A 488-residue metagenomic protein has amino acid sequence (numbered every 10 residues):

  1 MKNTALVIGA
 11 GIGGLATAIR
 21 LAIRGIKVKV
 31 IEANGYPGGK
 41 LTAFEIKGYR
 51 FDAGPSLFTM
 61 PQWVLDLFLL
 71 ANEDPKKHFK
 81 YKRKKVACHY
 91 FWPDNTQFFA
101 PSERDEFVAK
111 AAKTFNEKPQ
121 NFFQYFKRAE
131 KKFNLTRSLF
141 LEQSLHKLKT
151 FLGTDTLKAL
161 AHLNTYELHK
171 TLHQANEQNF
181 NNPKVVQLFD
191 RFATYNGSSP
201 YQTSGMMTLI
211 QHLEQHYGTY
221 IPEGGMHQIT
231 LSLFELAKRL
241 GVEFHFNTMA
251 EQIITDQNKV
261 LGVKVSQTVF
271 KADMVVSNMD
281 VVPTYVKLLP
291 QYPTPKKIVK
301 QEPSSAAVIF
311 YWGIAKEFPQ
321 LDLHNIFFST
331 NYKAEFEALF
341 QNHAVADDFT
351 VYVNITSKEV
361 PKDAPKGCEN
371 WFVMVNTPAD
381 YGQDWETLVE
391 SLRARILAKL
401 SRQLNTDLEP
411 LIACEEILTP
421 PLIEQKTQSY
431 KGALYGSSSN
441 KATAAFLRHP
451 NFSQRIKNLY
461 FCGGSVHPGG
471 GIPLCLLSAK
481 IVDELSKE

Functional and structural regions predicted by a protein language model:
K2-R137: N-terminal glycine-rich phosphate/pyrophosphate-binding loop and immediately adjacent elements
P55, G464-S486: A conserved FAD-binding loop/helix module that cradles the flavin
P93-T203: Rossmann-like flavin
L163-L172, E214-E235, D384-L392: Short beta-strand to alpha-helix junction loop
N182-N196, A346-Y352, T406-P468: A glycine-rich dinucleotide-binding beta-alpha-beta segment and adjacent secondary-structure elements that constitute
L209-V260: Helical element adjacent to the flavin cofactor pocket in flavoenzyme catalytic cores
M249-P365: Mid-domain catalytic core of redox enzymes that form a hydrophobic substrate pocket/lid adjacent to a catalytic redox
A315-E424: C-terminal segments that line or cap access tunnels to active or ligand-binding sites in enzymes and enzyme-associated
